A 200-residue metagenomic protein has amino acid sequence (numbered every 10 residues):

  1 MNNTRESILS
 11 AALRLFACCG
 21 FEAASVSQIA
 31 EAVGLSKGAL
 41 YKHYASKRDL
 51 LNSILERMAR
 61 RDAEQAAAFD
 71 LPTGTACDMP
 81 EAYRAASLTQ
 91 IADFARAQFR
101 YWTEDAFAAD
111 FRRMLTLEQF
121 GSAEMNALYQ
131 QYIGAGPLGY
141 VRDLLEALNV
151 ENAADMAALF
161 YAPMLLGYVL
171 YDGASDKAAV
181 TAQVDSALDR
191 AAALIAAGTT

Functional and structural regions predicted by a protein language model:
M1-N3, T73-G74, T200: N-terminal intrinsically disordered/low-complexity leader segments
S7, A11, L15-R57: Helix-turn-helix
S10, P80-E104, A109, R113 (+4 more regions): Amphipathic alpha-helical segments that line or abut small-molecule/effector binding pockets and mediate allosteric
K47, I54, M58, D62 (+5 more regions): Hydrophobic/aromatic residues within well-ordered alpha-helical segments
I54-F94: Amphipathic alpha-helical linker/stalk segments
T89, T103-N149: Amphipathic alpha-helical packing segments from all-alpha helical-bundle domains
R112, A127-Q131, A135, L145-A191: Hydrophobic/aromatic-rich alpha-helical bundle segments in the mid-to-C-terminal region
